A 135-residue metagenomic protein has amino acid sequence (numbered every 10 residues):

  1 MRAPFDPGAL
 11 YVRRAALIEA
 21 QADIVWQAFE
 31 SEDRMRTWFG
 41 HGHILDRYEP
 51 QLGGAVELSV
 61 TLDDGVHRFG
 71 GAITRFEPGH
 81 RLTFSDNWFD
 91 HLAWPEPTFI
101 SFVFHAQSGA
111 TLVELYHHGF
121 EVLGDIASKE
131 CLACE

Functional and structural regions predicted by a protein language model:
M1-R13: Short acidic N-proximal helix/loop "leader" segments that mark the beginning of a domain or an inter-domain linker
R13-R14, D33-R68: Short beta-edge strand/loop motif at the mouth of beta-sheet-based domains
A15-A16, F69-R75, T98-H105: Hydrophobic/aromatic beta-strand elements that line small-molecule binding cavities or substrate pockets in beta-rich
E19-W38: Amphipathic alpha-helical segments
Q21-D23, T74-R81, V103-L112: A short, structured loop/turn motif at beta-sheet edges
V25-W26, M35, V56-L58, I73 (+3 more regions): Hydrophobic pocket/interface hotspot
S59-P78, L82-S85: Helix-adjacent hinge/juxtasegments
F89-C134: Beta-strand/loop substructures that line and gate deep hydrophobic ligand-binding cavities in soluble
